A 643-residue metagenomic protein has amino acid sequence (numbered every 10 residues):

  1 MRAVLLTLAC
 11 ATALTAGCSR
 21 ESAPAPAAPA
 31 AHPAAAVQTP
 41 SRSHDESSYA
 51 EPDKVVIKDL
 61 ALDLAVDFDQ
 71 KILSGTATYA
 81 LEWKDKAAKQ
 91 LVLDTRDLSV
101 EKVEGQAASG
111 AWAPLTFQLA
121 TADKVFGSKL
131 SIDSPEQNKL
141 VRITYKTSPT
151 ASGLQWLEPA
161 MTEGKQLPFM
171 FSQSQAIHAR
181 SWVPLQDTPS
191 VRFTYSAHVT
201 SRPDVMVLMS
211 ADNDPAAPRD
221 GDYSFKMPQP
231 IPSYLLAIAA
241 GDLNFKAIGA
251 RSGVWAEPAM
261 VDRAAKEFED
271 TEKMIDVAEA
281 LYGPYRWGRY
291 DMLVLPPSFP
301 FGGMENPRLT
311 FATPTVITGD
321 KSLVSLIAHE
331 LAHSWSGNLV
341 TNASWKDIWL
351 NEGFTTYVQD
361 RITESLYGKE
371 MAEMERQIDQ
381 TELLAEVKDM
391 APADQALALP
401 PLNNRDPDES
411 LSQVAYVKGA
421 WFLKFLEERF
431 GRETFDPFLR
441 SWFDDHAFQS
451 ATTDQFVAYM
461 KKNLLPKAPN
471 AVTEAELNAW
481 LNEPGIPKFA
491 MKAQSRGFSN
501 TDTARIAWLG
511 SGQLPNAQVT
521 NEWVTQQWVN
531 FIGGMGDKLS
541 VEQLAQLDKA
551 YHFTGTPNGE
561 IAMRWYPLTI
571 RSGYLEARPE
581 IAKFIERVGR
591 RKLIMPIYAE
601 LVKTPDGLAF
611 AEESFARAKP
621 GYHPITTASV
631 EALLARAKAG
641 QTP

Functional and structural regions predicted by a protein language model:
R2-S19: Gram-negative bacterial Sec-dependent N-terminal signal peptides
C18-G288, F430: Acidic/His-enriched low-complexity segments
E21-A31, V100, F225, V254-R505: Hydrophobic alpha-helical and helix-loop surface patches within well-folded domains that function as non-catalytic
S48-V56, A61-A65, D69-K71, T78-A80 (+15 more regions): Mature, folded catalytic cores of secreted/periplasmic enzymes
D85-A87, Q106-A113, E136-N138, P215-D222 (+4 more regions): Short, glycine- and charge-enriched coil/turn segments that flank and shape catalytic ligand pockets
L98, P230, V316-I317, I570: Hydrophobic pocket-lining residues within nucleotide cofactor-binding pockets
G153, T434-F435, Y574-P579: Short, solvent-exposed secondary-structure capping/transition elements
S412-V414, K418-G419, H446-T452, L464-P643: Long, ordered, helix-rich scaffold segments
